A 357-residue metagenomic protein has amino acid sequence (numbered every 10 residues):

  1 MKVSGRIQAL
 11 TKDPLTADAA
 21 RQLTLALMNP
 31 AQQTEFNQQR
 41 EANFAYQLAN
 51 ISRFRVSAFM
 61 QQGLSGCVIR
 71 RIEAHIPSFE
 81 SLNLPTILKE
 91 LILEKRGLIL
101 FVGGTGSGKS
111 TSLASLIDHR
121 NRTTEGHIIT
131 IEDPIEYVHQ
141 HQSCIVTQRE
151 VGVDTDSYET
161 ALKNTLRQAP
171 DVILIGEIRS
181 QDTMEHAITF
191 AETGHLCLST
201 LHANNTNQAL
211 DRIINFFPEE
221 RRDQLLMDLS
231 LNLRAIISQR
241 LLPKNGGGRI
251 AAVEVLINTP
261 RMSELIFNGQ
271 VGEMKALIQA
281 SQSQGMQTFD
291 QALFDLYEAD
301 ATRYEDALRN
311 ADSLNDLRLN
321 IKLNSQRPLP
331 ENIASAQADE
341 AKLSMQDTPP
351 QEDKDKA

Functional and structural regions predicted by a protein language model:
M1-A357: Short, flexible helix-loop junctions that flank or precede catalytic/ligand sites
